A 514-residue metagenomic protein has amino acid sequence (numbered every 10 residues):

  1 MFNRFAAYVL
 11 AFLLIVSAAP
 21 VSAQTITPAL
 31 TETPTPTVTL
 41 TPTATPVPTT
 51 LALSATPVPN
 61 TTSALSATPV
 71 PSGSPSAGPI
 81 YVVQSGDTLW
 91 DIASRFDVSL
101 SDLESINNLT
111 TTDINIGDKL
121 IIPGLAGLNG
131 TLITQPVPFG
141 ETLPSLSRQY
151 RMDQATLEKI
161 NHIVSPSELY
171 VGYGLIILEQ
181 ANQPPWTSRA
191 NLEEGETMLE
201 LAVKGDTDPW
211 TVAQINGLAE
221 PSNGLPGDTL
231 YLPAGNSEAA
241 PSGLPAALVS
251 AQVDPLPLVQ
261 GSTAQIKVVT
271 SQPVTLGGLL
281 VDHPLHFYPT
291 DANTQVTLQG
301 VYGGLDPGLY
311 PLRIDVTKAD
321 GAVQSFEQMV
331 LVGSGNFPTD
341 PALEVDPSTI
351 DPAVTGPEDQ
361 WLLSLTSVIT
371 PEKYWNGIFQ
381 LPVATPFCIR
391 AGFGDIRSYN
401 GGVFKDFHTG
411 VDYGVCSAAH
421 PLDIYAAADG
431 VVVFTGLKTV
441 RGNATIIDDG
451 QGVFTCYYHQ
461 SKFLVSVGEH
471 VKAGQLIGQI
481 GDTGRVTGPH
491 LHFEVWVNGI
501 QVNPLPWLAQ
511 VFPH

Functional and structural regions predicted by a protein language model:
L13-G78, L125-T131, H162, Q183-P185 (+2 more regions): Ser/Thr-rich, Proline-interspersed low-complexity disordered segments
P69-L100, G124-A155, Y173, E179-D206 (+1 more regions): Primarily a LysM-type cell-wall glycan-binding module
V70, P75, N236-Q328: Cationic-aromatic interfacial patches
T207, L218, G224-Y231, N443-V453 (+1 more regions): Conserved, short, structured surface segments that act as functional micro-motifs
L244-A247, A251-D254, G333-V368, Y374-N376 (+3 more regions): Acidic, glycine-rich catalytic/binding loops that coordinate metals and/or anionic ligands
F326-R441: Surface-exposed, glycine-biased beta-strand/turn segments
T409, Y425-L464, V486-E494: Zn2+-dependent peptidoglycan hydrolase active-site motif and core
D423-V433, V465-I480: Short, well-structured beta-strand-loop connectors
